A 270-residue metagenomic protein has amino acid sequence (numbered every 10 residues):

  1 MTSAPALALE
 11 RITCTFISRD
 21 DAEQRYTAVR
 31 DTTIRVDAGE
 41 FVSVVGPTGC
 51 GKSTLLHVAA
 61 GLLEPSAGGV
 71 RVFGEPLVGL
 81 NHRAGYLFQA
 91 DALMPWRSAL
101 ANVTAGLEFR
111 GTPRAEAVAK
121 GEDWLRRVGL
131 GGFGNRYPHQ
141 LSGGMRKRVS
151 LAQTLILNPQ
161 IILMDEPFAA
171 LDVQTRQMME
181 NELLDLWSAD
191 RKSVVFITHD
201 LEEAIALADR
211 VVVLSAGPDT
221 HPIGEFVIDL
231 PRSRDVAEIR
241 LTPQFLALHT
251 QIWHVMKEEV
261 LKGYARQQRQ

Functional and structural regions predicted by a protein language model:
V45-P47: The feature captures the beta-strand-to-loop junction immediately N-terminal to the Walker
A60: Helix-to-loop junction immediately C-terminal to a conserved catalytic motif
G68-G79: Conserved ABC transporter NBD signature motif
R97-A105, I205: Short coil-to-helix segment of the ABC ATPase nucleotide-binding domain corresponding to the Q-loop/switch region
E108, A115-F133, D185: Conserved ABC ATPase "signature" region
R136-H139, L157: Conserved signature/switch motifs of ABC ATPase nucleotide-binding domains
